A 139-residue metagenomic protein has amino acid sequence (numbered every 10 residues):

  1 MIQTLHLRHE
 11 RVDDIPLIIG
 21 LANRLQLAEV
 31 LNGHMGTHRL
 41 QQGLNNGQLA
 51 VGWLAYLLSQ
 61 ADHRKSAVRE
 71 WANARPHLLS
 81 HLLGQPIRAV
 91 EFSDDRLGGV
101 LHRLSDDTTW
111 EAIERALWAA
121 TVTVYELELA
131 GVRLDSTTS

Functional and structural regions predicted by a protein language model:
M1-S139: Dynamic "connector" segments at or just before major functional cores
